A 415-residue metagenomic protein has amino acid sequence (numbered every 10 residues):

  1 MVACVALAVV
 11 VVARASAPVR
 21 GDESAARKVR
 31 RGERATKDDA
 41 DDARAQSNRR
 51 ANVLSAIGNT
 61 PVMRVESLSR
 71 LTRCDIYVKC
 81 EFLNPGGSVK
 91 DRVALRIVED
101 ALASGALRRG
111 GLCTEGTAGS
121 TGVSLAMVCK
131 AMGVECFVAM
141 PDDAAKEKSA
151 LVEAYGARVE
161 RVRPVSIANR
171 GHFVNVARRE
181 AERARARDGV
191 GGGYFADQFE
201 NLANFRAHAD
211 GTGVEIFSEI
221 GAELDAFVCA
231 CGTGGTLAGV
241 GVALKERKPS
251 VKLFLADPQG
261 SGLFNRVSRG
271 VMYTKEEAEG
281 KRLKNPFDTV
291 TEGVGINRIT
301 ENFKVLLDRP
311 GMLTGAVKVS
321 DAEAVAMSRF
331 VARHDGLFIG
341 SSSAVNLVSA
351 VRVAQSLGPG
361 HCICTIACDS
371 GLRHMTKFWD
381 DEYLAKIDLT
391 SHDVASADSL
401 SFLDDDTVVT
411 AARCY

Functional and structural regions predicted by a protein language model:
A3-Y415: PLP-dependent amino-acid enzyme catalytic core
